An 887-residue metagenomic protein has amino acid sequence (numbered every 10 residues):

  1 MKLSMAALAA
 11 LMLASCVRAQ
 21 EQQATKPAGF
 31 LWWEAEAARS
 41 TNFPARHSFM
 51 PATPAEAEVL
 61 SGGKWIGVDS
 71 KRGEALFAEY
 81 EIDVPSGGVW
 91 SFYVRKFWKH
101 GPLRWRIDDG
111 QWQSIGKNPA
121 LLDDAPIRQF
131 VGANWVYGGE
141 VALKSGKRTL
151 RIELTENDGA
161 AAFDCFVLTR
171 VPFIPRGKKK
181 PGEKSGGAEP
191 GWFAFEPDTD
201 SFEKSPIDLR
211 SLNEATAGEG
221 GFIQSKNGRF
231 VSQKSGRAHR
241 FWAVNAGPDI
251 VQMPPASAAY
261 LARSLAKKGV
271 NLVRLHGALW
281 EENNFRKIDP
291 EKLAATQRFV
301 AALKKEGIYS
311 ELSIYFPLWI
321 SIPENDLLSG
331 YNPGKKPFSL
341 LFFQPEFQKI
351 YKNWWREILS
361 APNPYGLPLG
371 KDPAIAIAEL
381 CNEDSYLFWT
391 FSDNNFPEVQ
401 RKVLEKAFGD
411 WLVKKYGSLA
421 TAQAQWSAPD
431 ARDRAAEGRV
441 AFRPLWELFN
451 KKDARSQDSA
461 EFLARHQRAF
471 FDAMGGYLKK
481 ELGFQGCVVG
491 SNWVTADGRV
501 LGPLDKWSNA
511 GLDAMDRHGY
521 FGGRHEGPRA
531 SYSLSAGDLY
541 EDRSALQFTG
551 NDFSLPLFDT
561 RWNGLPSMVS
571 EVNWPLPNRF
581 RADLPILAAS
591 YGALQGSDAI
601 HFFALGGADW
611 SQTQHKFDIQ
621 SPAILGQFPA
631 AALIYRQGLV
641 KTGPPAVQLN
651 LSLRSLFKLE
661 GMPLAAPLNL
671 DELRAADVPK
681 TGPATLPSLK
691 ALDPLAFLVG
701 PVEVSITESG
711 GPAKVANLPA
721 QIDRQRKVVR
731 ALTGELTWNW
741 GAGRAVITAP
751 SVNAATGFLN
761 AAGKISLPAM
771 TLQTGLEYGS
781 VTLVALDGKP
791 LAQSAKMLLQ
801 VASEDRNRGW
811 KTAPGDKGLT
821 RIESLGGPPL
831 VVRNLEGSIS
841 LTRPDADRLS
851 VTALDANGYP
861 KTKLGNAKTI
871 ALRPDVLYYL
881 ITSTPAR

Functional and structural regions predicted by a protein language model:
M1-S4: Positively charged n-region of N-terminal signal peptides that target proteins for export
A6-S15: Bacterial N-terminal signal peptides
V17, G101, P248, E281-E282 (+9 more regions): Flexible loop/turn segments at secondary-structure boundaries
Q20-F202, K226-N227, Q233, H239 (+1 more regions): Extracytoplasmic
S91, A160, C165, L272 (+8 more regions): Beta-sheet entry/capping signal
G220-L512: Active-site mouth of glycoside hydrolases
S360, F470-C487, T495-A496, P503-G522 (+1 more regions): Catalytic-core region of carbohydrate-active enzymes that cleave or remodel glycosidic bonds
L698-R887: C-terminal beta-sandwich/jelly-roll accessory domains of carbohydrate-active enzymes
